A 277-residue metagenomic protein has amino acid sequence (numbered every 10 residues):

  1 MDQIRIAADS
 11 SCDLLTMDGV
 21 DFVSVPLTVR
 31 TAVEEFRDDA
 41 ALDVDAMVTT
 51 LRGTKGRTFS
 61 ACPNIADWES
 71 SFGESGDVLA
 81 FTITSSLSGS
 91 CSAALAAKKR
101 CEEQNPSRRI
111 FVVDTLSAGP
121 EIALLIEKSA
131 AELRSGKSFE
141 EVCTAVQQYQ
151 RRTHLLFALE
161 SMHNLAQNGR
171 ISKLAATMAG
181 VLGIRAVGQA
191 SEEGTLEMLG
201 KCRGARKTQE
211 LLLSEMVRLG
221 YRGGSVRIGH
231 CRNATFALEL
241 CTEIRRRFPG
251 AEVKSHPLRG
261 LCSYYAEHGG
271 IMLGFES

Functional and structural regions predicted by a protein language model:
D2-Q3, S11-V29, V33-E34, L87-S90 (+3 more regions): Mixed-charge interfacial surface used for oligomerization/domain docking and macromolecular partner engagement
I4-C62, D67: N-terminal glycine-rich anion-binding loop in soluble enzyme alpha/beta folds
R5-A7, V78-A80, L258: Short glycine-aspartate micro-motif
T54, E74-S75, F81, R152 (+1 more regions): Structured helix-beta-strand junction loops
I65, E69-F72, Q209, L213: Short, amphipathic alpha-helical "lid/cap" segments that border enzyme active or binding sites
D67-C101: N-terminal glycine-rich phosphate/adenylate-binding segment common to multiple enzyme folds
T82, F111-V112: A glycine-rich beta-strand to alpha-helix segment that forms a phosphate/ribose-binding loop at ligand/cofactor sites
